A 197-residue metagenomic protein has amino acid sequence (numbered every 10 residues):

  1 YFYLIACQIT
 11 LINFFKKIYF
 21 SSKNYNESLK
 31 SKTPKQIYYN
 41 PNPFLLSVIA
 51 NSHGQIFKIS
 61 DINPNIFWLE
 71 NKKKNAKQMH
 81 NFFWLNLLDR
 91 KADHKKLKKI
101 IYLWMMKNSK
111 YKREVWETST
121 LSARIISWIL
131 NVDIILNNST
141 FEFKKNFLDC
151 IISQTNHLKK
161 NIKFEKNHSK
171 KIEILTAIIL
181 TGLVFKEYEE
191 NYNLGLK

Functional and structural regions predicted by a protein language model:
Y1-I66: Extreme N-terminal leader/anchor segments
F67-N71: Short amphipathic alpha-helix with an adjacent loop that forms part of the alpha/beta core around
K72-K197: Aromatic-lined, polymer-binding surfaces characteristic of secreted/periplasmic polysaccharide-degrading enzymes
